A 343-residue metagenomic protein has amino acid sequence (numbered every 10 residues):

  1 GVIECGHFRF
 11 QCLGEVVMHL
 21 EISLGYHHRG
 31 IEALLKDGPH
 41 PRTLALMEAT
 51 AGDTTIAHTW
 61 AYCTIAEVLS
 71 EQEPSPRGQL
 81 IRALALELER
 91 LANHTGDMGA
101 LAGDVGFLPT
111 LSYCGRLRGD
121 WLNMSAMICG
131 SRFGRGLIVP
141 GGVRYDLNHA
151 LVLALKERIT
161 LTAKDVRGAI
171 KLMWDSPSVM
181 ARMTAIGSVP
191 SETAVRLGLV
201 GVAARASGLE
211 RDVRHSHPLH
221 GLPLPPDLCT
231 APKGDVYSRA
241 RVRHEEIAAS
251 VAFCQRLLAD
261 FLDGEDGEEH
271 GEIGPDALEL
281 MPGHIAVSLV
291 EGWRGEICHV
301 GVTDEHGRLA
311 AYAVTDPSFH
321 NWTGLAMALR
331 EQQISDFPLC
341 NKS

Functional and structural regions predicted by a protein language model:
G1-S343: Active-site bordering "gate/hinge" segments that shape substrate access to catalytic or cofactor-binding pockets
